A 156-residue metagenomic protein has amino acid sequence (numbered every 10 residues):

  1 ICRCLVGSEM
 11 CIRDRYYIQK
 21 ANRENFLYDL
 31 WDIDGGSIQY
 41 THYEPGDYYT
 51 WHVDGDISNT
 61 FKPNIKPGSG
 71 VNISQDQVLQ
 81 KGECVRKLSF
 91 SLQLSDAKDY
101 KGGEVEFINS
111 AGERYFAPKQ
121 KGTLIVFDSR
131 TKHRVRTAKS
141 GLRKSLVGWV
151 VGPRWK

Functional and structural regions predicted by a protein language model:
I1-D14: Single conserved hydrophobic/aromatic residue that forms the stacking wall/gate of nucleotide- or nucleobase-binding
R15-K156: Catalytic core of non-heme Fe(II) oxygenases with the double-stranded beta-helix
